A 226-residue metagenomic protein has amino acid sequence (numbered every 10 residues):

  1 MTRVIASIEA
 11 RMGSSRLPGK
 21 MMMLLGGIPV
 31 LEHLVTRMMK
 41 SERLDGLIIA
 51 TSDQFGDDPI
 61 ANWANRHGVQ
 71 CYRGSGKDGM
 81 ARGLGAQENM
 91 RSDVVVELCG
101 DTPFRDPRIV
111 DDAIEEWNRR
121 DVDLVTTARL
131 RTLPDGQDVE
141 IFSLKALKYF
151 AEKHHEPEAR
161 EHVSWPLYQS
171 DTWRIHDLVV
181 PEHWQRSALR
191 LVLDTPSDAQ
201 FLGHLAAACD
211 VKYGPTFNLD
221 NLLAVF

Functional and structural regions predicted by a protein language model:
M1-L17: N-terminal nucleotide-binding beta1-loop-alpha1 segment
L17-K40: Short, well-formed alpha-helical segments that are part of the catalytic scaffolds of diverse glycosyltransferases
E32-D93: Conserved N-terminal catalytic core of the sugar/cofactor nucleotidyltransferase
G79-L84, C99-E116: Acidic donor-binding/catalytic loop of UDP-sugar-dependent glycosyltransferases, especially processive GT2
S92-D93, V139-A151, P196-Q200: Conserved nucleotide-sugar donor-binding and metal-coordinating catalytic region shared by glycosyltransferases
V94-L98: Short aromatic-hydrophobic micro-motifs that form the base-stacking/packing surface for donor nucleotide recognition
D106-T132: Conserved donor-nucleotide/metal-binding helix-loop-beta segment in metal-dependent transferases, i.e., the alpha-helix
F142, V163-F226: Conserved alpha/beta core of the MobA/IspD/sugar-nucleotide pyrophosphorylase nucleotidyltransferase superfamily
